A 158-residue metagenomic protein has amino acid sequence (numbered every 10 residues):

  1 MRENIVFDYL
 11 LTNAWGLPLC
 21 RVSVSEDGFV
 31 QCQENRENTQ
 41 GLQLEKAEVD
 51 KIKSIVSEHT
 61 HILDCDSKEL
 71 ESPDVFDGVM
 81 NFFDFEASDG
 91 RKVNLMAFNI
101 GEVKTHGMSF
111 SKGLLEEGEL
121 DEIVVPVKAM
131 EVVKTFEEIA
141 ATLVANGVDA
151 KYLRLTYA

Functional and structural regions predicted by a protein language model:
M1-A14, D66-A158: Short, well-ordered, aromatic-rich surface patches in folded extracellular/luminal domains
M1-F7, L11, C32-Q33, N38-D50: Short N-terminal edge-element motif at the start of the domain
P18-E37: Short, flexible N-terminal segments of the mature chain
C20-V22, Q40-L42, R91-M96: Short beta-strand segments
S25-V30, Q43, E102-T105: Short, low-complexity, polar/charged sequence segments that are solvent-exposed and flexible
E26, L44-K51, F85-V93: A short, structured loop/turn motif at beta-sheet edges
E34, V56, A87-D89: Generic secondary-structure microfeatures
A47-P73: Charged, amphipathic alpha-helical segments
